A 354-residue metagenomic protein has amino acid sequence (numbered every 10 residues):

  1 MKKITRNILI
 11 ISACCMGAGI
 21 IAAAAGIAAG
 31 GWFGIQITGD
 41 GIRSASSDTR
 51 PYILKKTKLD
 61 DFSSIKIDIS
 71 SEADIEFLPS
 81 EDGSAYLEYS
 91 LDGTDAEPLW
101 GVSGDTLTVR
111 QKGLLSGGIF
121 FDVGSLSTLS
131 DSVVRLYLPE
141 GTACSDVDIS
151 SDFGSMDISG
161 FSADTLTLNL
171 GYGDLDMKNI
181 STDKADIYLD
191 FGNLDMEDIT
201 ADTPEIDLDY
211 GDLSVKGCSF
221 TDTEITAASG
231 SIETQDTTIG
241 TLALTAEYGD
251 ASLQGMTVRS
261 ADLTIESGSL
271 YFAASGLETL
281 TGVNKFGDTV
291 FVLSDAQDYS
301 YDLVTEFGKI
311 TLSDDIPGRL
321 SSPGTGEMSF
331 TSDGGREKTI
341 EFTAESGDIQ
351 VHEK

Functional and structural regions predicted by a protein language model:
M1-N7: Positively charged n-region of N-terminal signal peptides that target proteins for export
I10-I27: Hydrophobic membrane-insertion alpha-helices, especially the h-region of bacterial N-terminal signal peptides
C14-C15, C144, C218: Generic recognition of cysteine residues
G26-L114, G124-S150, S155-N169, D174-K178 (+4 more regions): Short linear S-[DN]-x-LW-Φ motif typified by the pepsin-like aspartic protease active-site region
S116-T128, R319-M328: An anionic, turn-rich surface loop/hairpin at beta-sheet edges that serves as a generic interaction/coordination patch
A185, L194-L208, L213-K354: Short, surface-exposed interaction patches in beta-rich subdomains that mediate adhesion/assembly near membranes
